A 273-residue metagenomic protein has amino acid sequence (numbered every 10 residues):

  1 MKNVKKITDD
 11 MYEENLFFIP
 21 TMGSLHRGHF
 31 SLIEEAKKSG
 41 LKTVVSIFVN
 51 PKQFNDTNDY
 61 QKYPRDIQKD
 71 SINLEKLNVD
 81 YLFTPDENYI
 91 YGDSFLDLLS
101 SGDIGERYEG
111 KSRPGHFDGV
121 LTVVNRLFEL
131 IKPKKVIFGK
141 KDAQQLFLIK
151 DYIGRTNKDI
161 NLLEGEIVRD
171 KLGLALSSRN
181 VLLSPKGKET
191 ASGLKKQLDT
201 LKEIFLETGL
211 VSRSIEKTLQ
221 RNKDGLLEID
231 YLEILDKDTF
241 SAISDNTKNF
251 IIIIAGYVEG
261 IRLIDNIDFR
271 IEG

Functional and structural regions predicted by a protein language model:
M1-L226, L235, T239, I267: Nucleotidyltransferase catalytic core that binds NTPs
K217-G273: Phosphate/ribose-recognition catalytic cores of enzymes acting on nucleotide-derived substrates
